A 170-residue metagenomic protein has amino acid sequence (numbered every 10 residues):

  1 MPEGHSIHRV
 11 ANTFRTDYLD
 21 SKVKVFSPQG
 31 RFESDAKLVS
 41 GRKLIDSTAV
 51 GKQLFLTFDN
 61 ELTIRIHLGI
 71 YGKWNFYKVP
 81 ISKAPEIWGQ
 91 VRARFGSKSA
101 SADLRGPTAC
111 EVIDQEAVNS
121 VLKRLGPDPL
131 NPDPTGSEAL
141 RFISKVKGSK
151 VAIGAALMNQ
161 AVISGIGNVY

Functional and structural regions predicted by a protein language model:
M1-I113: Gly/Gly-Pro- and Ser/Thr-rich, intrinsically disordered tail segments characteristic of DNA damage-repair and tolerance
I64-G165, Y170: Phosphate/anion-contacting hairpin/loop surfaces
